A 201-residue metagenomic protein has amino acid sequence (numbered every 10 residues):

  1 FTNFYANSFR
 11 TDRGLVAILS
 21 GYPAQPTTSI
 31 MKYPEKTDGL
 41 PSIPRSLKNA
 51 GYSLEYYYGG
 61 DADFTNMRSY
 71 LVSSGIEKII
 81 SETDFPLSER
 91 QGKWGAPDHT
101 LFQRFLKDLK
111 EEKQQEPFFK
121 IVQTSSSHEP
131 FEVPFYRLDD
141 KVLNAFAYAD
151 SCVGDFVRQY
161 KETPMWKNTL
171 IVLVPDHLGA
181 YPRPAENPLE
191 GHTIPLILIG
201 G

Functional and structural regions predicted by a protein language model:
F1-G201: Solvent-exposed soluble domains appended to multi-pass membrane proteins
